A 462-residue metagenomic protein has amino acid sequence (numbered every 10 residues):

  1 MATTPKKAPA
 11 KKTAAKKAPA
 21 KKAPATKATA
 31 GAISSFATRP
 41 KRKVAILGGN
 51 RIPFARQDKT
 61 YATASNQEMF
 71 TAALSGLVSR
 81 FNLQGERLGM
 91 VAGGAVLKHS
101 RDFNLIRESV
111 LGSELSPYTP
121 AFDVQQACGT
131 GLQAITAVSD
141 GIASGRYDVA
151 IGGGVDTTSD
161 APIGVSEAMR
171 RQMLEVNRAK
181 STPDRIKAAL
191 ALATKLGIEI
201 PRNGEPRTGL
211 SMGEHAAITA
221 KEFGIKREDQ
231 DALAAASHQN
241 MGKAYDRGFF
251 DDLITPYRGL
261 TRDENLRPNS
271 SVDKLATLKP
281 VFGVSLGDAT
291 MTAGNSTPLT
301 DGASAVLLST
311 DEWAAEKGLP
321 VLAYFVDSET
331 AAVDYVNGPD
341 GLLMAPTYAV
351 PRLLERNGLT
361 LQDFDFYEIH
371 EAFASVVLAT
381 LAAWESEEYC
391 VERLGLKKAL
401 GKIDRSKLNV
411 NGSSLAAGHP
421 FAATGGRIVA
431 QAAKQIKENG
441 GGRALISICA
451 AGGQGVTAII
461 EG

Functional and structural regions predicted by a protein language model:
T4-A25: Low-complexity, polybasic segments enriched for Lys interleaved with small residues
A30-S65, A188-K195, E199-P201, D273-Y348 (+4 more regions): Condensing-enzyme catalytic core mediating Claisen C-C bond formation in acyl metabolism
G31-F36, N50-I52, A62-A72, R80 (+3 more regions): N-terminal extracellular/periplasmic Venus flytrap/periplasmic-binding protein-like
S35-F36, I52-S75, S79, L97-K98 (+12 more regions): Active-site pocket-shaping loop/turn-to-helix segments
A62-K180, G248, I254-E264, D363-W384: Conserved beta-ketoacyl condensing-enzyme motif
A95-A150, A193-K195, R207-S211, N269-P298 (+2 more regions): Conserved catalytic cysteine-centered active-site region of acyl-thioester-dependent Claisen-condensing enzymes
Q126-D156, G164, A220-F249, A305-W313 (+3 more regions): Active-site-proximal alpha-helical scaffold in enzymes
V149-I218: Flexible glycine-/small-residue-enriched beta->alpha junction loops that bind anionic phosphate/pyrophosphate groups
